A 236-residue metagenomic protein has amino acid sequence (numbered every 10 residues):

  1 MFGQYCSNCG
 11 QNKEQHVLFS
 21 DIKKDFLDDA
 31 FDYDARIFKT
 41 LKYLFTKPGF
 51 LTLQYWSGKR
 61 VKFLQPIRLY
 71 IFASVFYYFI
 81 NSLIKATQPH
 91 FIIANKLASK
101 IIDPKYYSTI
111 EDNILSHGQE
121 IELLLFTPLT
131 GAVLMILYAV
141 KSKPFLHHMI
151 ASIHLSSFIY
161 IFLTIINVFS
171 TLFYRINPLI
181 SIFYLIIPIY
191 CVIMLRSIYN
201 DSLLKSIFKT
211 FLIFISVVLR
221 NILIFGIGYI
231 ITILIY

Functional and structural regions predicted by a protein language model:
M1-Y236: Membrane-proximal intrinsically disordered regions of secretory-pathway and membrane-system proteins
